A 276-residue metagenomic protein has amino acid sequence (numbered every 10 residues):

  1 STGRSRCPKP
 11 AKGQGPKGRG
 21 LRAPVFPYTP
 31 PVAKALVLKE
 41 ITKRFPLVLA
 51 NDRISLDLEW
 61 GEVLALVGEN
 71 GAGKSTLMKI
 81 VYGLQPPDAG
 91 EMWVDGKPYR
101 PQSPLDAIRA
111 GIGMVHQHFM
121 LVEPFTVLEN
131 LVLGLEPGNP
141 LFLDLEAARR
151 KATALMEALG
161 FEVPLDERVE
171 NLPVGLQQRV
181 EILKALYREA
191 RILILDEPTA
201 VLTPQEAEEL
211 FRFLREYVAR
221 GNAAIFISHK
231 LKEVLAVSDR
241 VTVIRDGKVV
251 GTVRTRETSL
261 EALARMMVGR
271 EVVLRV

Functional and structural regions predicted by a protein language model:
S1-G3: Compositionally biased, low-complexity segments
P10: Cationic, low-complexity basic patches in intrinsically disordered or flexible, solvent-exposed regions
G15-R22: Short polybasic linear motifs
F26-Y28: Aromatic (phenylalanine/tyrosine) cluster motif
A33-V276: Glycine-rich phosphate-binding loops of nucleotide-dependent enzymes
